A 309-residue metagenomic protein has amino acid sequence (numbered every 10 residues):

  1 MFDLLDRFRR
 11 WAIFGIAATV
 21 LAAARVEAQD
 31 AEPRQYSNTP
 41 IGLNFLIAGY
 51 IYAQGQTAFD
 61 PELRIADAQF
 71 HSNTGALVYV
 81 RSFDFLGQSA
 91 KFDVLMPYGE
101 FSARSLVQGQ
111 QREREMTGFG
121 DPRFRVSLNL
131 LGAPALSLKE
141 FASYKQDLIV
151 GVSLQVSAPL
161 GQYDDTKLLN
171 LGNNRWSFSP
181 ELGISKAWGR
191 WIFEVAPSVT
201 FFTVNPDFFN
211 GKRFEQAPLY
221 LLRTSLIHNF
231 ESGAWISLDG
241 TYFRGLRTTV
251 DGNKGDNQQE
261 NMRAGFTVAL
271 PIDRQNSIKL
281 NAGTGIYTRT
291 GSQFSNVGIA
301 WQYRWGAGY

Functional and structural regions predicted by a protein language model:
A24-I47, G55, G132-L148, G306-Y309: Outer-membrane beta-barrel biogenesis signature
G42, Q69-L77, T117-F124, L148 (+4 more regions): Residues that define the transmembrane beta-barrel architecture of outer-membrane proteins
L46-Y52, F92-E100, V150-A158, V195-F201 (+4 more regions): Transmembrane beta-barrel strands of outer-membrane/channel proteins
A48-Y50, L77-R81, F124-L130, L154 (+6 more regions): Residues on the lipid-exposed face of transmembrane beta-strands in outer-membrane beta-barrel proteins
A53-T74, Q111-R112, D165-G172: Surface-exposed strand-loop-strand hairpins of Gram-negative outer-membrane beta-barrel proteins
Q56-T57, G87-A90, P134, R190-F193 (+3 more regions): Repeated loop/turn-to-beta-strand initiation elements of outer-membrane beta-barrel proteins
E100-E215, D256-N257: Outer-membrane pore/translocation modules
K212-Y309: Outer membrane beta-barrel transmembrane domains
